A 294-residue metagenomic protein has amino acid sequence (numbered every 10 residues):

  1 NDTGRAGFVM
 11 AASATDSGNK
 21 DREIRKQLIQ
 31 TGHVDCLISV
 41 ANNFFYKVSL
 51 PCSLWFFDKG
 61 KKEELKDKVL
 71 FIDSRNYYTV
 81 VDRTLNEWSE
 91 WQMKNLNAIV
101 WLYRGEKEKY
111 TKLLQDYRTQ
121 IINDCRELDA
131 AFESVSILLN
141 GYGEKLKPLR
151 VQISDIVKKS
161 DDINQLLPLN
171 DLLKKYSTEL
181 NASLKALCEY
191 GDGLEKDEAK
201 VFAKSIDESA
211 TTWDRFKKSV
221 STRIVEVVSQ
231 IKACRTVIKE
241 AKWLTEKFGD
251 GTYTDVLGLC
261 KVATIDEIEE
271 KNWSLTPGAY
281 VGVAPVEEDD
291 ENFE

Functional and structural regions predicted by a protein language model:
N1-E294: A conserved structural/catalytic subdomain of Rossmann-like adenosyl-cofactor enzymes
